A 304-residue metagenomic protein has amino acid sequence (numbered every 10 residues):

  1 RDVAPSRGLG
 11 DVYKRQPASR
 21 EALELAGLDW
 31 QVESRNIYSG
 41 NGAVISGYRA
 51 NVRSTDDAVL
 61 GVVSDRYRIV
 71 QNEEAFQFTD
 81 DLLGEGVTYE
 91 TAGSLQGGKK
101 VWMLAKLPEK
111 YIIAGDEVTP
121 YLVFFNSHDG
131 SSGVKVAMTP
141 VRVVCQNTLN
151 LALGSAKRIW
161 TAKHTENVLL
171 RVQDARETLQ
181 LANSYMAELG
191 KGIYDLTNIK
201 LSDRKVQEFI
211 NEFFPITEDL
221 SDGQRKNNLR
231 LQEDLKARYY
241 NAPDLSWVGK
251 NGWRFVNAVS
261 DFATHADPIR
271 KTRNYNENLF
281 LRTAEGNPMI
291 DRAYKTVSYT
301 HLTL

Functional and structural regions predicted by a protein language model:
R1, R7, D11-Q77: Feature for intrinsically disordered/low-complexity regulatory segments and propeptides
R1, R7, D11-R35, G115-T119 (+2 more regions): Intrinsically disordered, low-complexity regions enriched in serine/threonine
Y13, M103, L122: A broad, low-specificity signal marking well-ordered, structured residues that form hydrophobic/aromatic
I45-R49, A58, V62, T88 (+4 more regions): A near-ubiquitous, low-amplitude feature marking generic local secondary-structure context
N51, M103-L107, A137-P140: Short beta-strand element of the conserved SAM-dependent methyltransferase core
F78, G84-I113: Ser/Thr-rich, low-complexity intrinsically disordered terminal regions
